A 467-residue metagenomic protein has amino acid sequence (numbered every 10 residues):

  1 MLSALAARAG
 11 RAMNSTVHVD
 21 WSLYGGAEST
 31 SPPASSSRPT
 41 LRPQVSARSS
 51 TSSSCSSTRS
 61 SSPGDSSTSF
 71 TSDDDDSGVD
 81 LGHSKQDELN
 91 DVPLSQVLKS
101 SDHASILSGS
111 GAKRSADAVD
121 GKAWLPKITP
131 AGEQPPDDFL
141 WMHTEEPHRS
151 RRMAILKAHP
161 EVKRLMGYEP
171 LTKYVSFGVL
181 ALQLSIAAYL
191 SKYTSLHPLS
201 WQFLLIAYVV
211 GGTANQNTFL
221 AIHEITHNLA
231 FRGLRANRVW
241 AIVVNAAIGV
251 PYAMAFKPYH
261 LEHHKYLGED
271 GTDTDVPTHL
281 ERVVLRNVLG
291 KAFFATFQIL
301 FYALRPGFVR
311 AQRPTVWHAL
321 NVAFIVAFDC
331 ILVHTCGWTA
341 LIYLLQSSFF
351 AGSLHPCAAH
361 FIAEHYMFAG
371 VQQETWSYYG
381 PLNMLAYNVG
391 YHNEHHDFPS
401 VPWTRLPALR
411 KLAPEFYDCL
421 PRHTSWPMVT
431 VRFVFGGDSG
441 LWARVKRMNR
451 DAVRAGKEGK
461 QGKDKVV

Functional and structural regions predicted by a protein language model:
L2-G212, A246-Y343, T404-R405, R410-V467: Non-catalytic, topology-defining segments of multipass membrane proteins
M153, L234-R235, N321-V322, N383-L385: Short helix-capping and inter-helix turn/linker motifs at the boundaries of alpha-helical repeat units
Q183-L190, H355, A363, E394: Transmembrane alpha-helical segments
A188, F231-R232, T272, Q373 (+2 more regions): Short, function-defining helix-loop hinge/capping sites that tune catalysis or transport
V210-I222, Y252-M254, I299-A303, C330 (+3 more regions): Transmembrane alpha-helical segments that form the membrane-embedded catalytic/substrate-channel core of multi-pass
T218-H227, F256-G268, H360-A369, L385-V401 (+1 more regions): Histidine-centered catalytic micro-motifs
L220-W240, D275-P277: Aspartate-rich (DDxxD/NDxxD/DxxxD) Mg2+/diphosphate-binding motifs and their adjoining helix-loop segments
R238, I242-V244, V371-A386: Membrane-cytosol interface motif
